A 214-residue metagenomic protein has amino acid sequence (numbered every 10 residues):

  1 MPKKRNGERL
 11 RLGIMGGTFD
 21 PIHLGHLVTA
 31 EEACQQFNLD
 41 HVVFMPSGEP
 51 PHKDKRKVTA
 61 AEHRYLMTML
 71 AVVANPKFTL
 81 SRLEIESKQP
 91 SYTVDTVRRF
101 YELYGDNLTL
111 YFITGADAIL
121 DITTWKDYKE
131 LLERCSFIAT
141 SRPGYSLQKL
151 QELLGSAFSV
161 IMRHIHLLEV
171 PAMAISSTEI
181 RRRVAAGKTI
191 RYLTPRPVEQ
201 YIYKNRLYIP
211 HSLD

Functional and structural regions predicted by a protein language model:
M1-D214: Nucleotidyltransferase catalytic core that binds NTPs
